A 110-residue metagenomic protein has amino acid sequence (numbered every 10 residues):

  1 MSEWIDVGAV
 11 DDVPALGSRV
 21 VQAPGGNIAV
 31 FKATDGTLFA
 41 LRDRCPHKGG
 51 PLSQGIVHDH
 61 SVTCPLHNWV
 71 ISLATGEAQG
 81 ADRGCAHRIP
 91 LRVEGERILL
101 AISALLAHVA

Functional and structural regions predicted by a protein language model:
M1-D59, L73, E77, H87-A110: N-terminal pre-ligand scaffold of iron-sulfur
C45, C64-H67: Short cysteine clusters
V70: Short helix-to-coil "ATP-lid" hinge immediately C-terminal to the conserved N-box Asn in the Bergerat
Q79-D82: Axial heme c-ligation environment in periplasmic c-type cytochrome domains
